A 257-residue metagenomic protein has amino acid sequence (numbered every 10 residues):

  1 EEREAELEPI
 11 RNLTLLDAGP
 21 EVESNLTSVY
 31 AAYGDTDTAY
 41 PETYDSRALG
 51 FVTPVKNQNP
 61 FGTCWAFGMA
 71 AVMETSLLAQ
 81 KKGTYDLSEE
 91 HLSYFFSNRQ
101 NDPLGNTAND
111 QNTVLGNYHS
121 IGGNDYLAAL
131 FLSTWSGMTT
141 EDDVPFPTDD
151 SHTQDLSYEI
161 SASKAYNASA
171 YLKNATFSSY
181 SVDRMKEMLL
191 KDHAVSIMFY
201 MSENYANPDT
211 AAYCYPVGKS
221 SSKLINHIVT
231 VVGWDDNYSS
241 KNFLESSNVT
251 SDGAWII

Functional and structural regions predicted by a protein language model:
E1-D45: N-terminal zymogen propeptides
R3, L7-P9, V52, N207-D209 (+1 more regions): Generic low-polarity alpha-helical segments
L7, K81-G83, D192-H193: Short loop/turn hinge sites at secondary-structure boundaries
Y40-S46, G50, W65-E74, H91-S251 (+1 more regions): Predominantly the structural core of cysteine protease catalytic domains
F51-N59: Immediate flanking context of iron-sulfur cluster ligation sites
Q58-K82: Alpha-helical support elements that line or immediately flank enzyme active sites and cofactor-binding pockets
Q80-H91: Short, flexible active-site-proximal loops enriched in glycine and acidic residues
